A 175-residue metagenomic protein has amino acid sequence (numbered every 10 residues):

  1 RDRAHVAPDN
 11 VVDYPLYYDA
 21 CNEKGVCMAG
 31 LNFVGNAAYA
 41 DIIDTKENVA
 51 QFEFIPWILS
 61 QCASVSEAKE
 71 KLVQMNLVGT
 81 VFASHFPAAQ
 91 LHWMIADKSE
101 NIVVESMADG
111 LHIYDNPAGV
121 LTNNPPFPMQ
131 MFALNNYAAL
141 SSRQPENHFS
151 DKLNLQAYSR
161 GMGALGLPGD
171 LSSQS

Functional and structural regions predicted by a protein language model:
R1-P8, V12-Y14, G35-W57, A96-S175: C-terminal, well-structured catalytic/ligand-binding subdomain of enzymes
Y14-C21, A89: Cofactor- and metal-binding active-site motifs of prokaryotic enzymes that mediate redox/radical or nucleophilic
D19-I42: A glycine-rich, hydrophobic loop/mini-helix early in the fold
A20, I58-Q61, N76, M94 (+1 more regions): Residue-level preference for alpha-helix termini and adjacent loops
N48-V81, S175: Proteins synthesized as precursors that undergo proteolytic processing into mature forms
V65, K69-S106: Aromatic- and glycine-enriched pocket-lining scaffold segments that form the walls of small-molecule binding clefts
